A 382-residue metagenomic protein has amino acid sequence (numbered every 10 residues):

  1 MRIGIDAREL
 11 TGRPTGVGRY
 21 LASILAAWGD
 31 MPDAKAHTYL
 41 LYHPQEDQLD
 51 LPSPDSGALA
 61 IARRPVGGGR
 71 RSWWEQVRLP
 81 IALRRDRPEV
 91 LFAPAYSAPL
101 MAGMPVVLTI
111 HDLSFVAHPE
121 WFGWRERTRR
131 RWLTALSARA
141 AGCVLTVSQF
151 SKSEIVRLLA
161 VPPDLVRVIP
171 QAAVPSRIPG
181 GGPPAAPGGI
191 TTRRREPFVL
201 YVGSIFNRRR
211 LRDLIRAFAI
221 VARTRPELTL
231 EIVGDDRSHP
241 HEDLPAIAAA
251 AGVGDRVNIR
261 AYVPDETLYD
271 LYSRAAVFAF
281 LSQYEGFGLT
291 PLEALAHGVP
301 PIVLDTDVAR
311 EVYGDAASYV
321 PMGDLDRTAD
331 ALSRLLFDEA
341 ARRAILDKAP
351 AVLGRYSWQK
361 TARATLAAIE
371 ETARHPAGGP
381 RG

Functional and structural regions predicted by a protein language model:
M1-G382: Carbohydrate transferase catalytic cores enriched for Leloir-type hexosyltransferases
